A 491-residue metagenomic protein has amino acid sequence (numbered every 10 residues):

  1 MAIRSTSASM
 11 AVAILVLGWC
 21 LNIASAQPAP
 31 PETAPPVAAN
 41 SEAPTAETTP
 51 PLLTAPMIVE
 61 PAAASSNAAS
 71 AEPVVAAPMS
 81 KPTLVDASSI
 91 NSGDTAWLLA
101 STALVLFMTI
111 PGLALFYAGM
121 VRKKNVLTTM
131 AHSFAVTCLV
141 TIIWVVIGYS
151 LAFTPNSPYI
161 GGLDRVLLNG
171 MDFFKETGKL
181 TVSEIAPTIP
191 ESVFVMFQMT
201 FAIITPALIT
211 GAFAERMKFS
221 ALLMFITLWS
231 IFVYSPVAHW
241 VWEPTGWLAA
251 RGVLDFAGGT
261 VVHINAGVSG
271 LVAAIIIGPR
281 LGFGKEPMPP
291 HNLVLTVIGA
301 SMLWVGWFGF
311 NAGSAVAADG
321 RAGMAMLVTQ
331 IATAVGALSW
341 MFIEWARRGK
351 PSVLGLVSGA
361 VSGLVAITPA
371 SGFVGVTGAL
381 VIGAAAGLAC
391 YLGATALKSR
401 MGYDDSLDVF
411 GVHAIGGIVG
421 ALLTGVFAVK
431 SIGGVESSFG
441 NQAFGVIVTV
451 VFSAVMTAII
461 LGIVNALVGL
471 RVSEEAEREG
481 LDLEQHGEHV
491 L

Functional and structural regions predicted by a protein language model:
M1: Active-site/substrate-binding loop(s) of hydrolase catalytic cores
S5-S9, Q27-L491: Hydrophobic alpha-helical transmembrane bundles of multi-pass membrane proteins
A11-C20: Bacterial N-terminal signal peptides
N22-A26: Sec/Tat signal peptide C-region and signal peptidase I cleavage site
